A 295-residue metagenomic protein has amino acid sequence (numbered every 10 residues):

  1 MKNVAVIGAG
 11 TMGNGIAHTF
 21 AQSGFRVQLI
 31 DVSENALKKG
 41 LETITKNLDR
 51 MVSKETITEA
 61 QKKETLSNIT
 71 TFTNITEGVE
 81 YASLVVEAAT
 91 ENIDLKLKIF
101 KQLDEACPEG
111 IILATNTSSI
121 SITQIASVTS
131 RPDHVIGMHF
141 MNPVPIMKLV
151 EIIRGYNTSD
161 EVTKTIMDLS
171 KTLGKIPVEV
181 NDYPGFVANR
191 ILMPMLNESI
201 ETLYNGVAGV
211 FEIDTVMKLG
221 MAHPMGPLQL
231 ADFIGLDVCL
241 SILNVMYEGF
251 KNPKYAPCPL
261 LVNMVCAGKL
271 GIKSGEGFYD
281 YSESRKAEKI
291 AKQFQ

Functional and structural regions predicted by a protein language model:
M1-R50, K54, A106: NAD(P)+-binding Rossmann beta1-loop-alpha1 motif at the extreme N-terminus of oxidoreductases
K2, S23, K164, K171-D182 (+2 more regions): NAD(P)-dependent Rossmann-like dehydrogenase/reductase catalytic/cofactor-binding core
F25, P143-I152, H223-M225, N244: Acidic/polar active-site rim loop that often engages polyanionic ligands
Q28, T70-F72, V86, I136 (+1 more regions): Hydrophobic/aromatic beta-strand patches that form the interior of the parallel beta-sheet core in alpha/beta enzyme
S33, T58, S159, A208-E212: Helix N-cap / loop-to-helix initiation motif
A36, T56-I112, I120: Rossmann-like NAD(P)-binding element
I112-D182, F186-R190: Rossmann-fold dinucleotide-binding core
